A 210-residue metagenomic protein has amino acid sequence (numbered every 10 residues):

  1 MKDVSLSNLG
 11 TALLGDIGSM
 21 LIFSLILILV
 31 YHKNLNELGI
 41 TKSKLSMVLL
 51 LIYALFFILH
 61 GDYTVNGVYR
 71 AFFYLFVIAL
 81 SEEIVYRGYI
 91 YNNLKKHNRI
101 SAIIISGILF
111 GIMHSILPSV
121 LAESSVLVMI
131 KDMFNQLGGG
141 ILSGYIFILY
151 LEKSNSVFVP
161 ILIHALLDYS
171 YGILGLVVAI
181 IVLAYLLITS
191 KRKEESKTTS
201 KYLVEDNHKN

Functional and structural regions predicted by a protein language model:
M1-I28, Y69-R70, Y74, A179-I180: Alpha-helical transmembrane segments in multi-pass membrane proteins
V4-G15, N98-S106, S156, V177: Membrane-interface starts of transmembrane alpha-helices
S19-L29, V48-H60, V178-E194: Hydrophobic core of alpha-helical transmembrane segments in multi-pass integral membrane proteins
K33-N36, I188-V204: Membrane-interface capping segments at transmembrane-helix boundaries
S46-L51, F72, I100-I105, F134-G138 (+2 more regions): Hydrophobic alpha-helical transmembrane segments
D62-F73, A122-L137: Juxtamembrane helix-entry segments on the extracytoplasmic side of multipass membrane proteins
S81-G107, E152-S156: Membrane-interface helix/loop boundary segments of multi-pass membrane proteins
V128-S190: Functionally important transmembrane alpha-helices
